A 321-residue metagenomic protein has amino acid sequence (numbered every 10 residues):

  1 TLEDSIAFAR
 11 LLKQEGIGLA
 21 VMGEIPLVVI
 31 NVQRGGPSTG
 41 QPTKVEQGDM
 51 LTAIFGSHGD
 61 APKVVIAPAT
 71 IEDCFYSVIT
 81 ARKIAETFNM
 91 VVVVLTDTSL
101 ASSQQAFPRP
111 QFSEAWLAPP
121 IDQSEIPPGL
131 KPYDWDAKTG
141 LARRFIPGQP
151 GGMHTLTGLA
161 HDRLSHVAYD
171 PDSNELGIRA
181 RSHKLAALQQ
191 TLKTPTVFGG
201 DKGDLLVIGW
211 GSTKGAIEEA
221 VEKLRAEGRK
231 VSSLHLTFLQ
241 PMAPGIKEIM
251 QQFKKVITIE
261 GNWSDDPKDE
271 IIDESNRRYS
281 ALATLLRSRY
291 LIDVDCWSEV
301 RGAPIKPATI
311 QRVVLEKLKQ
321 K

Functional and structural regions predicted by a protein language model:
T1-F55, V64-E86, A226: Thiamine diphosphate
L2, E46-D49, P62, G152 (+1 more regions): Generic structural motif recognizing short loop/turn segments at the entrances and edges of beta-strands
L27-V29, K63-V65, S233, V294-W297: Conserved beta-strand scaffold positions in the cores of enzyme catalytic domains, especially in NTP/NDP-utilizing
N31-R34, S57, T70, T98-S99 (+2 more regions): A broadly conserved detector of short glycine/acidic/proline-rich loop/turn motifs that flank catalytic sites and bind
T52-G59, L286-Y290: Short, conserved catalytic or adaptor-binding loops enriched in Gly and charged residues
G59-D60, D201: Short glycine-enriched loop/turn motifs at secondary-structure junctions
S77, R82-K321: Flexible, low-complexity linker and terminal segments
